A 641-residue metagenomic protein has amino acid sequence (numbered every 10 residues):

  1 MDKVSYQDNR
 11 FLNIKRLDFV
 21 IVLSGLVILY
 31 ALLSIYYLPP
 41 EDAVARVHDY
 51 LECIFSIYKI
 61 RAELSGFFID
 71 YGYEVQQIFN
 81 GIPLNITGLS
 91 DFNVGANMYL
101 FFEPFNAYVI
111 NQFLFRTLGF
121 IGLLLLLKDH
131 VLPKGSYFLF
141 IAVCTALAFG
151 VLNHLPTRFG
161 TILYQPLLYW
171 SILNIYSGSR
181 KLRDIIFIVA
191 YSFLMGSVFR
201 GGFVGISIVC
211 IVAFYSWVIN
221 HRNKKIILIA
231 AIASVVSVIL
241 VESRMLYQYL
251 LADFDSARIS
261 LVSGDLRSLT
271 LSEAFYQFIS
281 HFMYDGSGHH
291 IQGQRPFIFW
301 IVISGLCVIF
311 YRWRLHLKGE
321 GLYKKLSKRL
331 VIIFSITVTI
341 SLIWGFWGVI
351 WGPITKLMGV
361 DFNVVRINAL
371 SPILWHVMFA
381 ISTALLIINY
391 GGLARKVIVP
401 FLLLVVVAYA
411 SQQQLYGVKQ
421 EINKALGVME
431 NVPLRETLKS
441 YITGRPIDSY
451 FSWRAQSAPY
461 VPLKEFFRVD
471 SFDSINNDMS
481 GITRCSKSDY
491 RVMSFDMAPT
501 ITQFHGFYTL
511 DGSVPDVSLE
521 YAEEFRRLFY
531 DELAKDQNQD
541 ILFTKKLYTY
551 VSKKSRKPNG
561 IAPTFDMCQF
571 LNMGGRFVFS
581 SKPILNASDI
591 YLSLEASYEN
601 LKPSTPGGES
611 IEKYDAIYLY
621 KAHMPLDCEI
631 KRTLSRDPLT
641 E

Functional and structural regions predicted by a protein language model:
M1-I35: Start-transfer (signal-anchor) and selected internal transmembrane alpha helices of multi-pass inner/ER membrane
L26-F120, F159, E524: Membrane-interface coil-to-helix junctions
N106, V151-G160, L322-L330, T337-I388 (+1 more regions): Membrane-helix boundary/interfacial segments in multi-pass membrane proteins
T117-H130, G135-Y176, K181-I219, I229-Q248: Membrane-embedded helix bundles of polyisoprenyl
E242-R314: Periplasmic/ER-lumenal interhelical loops and adjacent helix-loop junctions in multi-pass membrane proteins
F297-S335, L386: Hydrophobic, aromatic-rich transmembrane alpha-helices and their immediate juxtamembrane boundary segments
T383-I422: Signature aromatic-anchored transmembrane alpha helix within multi-pass, membrane-resident enzymes that catalyze glycan
Q412-E641: Extracytoplasmic
